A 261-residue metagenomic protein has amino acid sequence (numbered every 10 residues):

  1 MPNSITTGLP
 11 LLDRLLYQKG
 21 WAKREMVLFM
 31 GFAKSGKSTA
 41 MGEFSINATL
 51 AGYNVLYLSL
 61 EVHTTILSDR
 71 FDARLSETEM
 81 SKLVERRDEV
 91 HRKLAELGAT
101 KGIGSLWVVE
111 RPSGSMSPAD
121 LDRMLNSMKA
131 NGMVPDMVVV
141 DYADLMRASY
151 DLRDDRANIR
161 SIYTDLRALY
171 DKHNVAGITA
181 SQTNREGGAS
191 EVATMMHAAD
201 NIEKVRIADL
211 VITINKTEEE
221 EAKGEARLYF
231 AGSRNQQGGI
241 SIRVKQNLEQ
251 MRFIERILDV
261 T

Functional and structural regions predicted by a protein language model:
M1-L15: N-terminal pre-Walker A segment at the start of P-loop NTPase domains
D13-Y17, L50-V134, A148, S241-V244: Cytosolic-facing regulatory segments adjacent to core modules
Y17-R24: Phosphate-binding P-loop
K34: Walker A (P-loop) phosphate-binding loop of P-loop NTPases
K37: Conserved lysine of the Walker
A40, F44: Hydrophobic positions on the alpha1 helix immediately C-terminal to the Walker A/P-loop
T78, A99-K101, P118-V138, D171-H173 (+1 more regions): C-terminal regions of RecA-like/P-loop NTPase motor modules
W107-K172, R234: Phosphate-binding/switch loop-helix module in NTP-utilizing enzymes
